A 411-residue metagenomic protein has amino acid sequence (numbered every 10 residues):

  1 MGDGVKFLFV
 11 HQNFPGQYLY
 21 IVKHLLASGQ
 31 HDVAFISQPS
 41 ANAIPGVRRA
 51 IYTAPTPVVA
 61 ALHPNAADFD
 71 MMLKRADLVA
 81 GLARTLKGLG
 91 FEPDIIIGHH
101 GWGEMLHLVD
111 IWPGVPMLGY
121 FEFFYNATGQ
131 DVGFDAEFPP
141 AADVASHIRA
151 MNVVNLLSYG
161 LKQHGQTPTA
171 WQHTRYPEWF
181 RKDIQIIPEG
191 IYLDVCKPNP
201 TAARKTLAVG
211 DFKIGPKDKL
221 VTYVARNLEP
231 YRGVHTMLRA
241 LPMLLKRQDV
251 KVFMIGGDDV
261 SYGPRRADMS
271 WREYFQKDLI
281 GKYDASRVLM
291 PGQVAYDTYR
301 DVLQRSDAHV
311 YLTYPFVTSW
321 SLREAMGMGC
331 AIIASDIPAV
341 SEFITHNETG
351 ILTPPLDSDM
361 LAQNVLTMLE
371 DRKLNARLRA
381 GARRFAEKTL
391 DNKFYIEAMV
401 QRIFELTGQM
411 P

Functional and structural regions predicted by a protein language model:
M1-V47, Q166, P411: N-terminal subdomain of nucleotide-sugar transferases
T56-A66, G114-V153, D194-T201, K205-T206 (+2 more regions): Acceptor-binding helix/loop patch of EC 2.4 sugar-transfer enzymes, predominantly nucleotide-sugar-dependent
A208-R232, L238-L241, V252-F253: Conserved donor-binding/catalytic core segment of Leloir-type glycosyltransferases
V260, R266-V294: Nucleotide-activated donor-binding/catalytic signature segment of Leloir-type glycosyltransferases, i.e., the conserved
Y314: Aromatic "clamp/platform" in nucleotide-sugar-dependent glycosyltransferases that forms part of the donor/acceptor
A331-A334: Short hydrophobic beta-strand element within catalytic cores of glycosyltransferases and related nucleotide-activated
H346-N347, I351-S358, T367-K373: Conserved acidic donor-binding segment of nucleotide-sugar-dependent glycosyltransferases
M360, T367, L374-T389, Y395-A398: A short, well-ordered alpha-helix in the C-terminal region of glycosyltransferases
